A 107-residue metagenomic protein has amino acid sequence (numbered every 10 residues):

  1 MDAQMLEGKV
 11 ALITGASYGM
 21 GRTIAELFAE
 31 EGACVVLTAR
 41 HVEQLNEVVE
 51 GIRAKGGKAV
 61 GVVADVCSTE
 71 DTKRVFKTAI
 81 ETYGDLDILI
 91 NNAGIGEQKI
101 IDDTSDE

Functional and structural regions predicted by a protein language model:
M1-L12, T82: Flexible N-terminal pre-Rossmann segment of NAD(P)-dependent oxidoreductases
V10, G15-G19, H41: Conserved glycine-rich cofactor-binding loop
G19, T23, G96: NAD(P)H-binding Rossmann-fold N-terminus in SDR/SDR-like oxidoreductases, specifically the glycine-rich beta1-alpha1
F28: Aromatic pocket-lining residues of Rossmann-like dinucleotide-binding sites
E31-V48: Conserved glycine-rich Rossmann-like NAD(P)H-binding loop of the short-chain dehydrogenase/reductase
V42-E43, V63-V75, D106: The beta1-alpha1 cofactor-binding region of Rossmann-like NAD(H)/NADP(H)-dependent oxidoreductases
K55-K58, T78-N91, E97: A glycine-rich helix->loop->beta "capping" turn within Rossmann-like NAD(P)(H)-dependent oxidoreductase domains
K73, E81, G96-E107: Conserved mid-core segment of classical short-chain dehydrogenase/reductases
